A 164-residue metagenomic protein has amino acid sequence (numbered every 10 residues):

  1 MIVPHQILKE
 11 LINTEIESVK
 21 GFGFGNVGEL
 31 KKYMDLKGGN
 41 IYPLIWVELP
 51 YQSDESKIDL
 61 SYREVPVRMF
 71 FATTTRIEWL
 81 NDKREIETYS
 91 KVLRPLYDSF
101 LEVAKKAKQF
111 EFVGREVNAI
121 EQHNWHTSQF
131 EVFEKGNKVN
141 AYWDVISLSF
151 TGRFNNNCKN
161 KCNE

Functional and structural regions predicted by a protein language model:
M1-V27, L49-E164: Charged, amphipathic alpha-helical segments and their flanking helix caps
G21, G28-L36, I41: Conserved functional micro-motifs across diverse proteins
G39-Y51: A short, hydrophobic beta-strand-centered structural micro-motif
